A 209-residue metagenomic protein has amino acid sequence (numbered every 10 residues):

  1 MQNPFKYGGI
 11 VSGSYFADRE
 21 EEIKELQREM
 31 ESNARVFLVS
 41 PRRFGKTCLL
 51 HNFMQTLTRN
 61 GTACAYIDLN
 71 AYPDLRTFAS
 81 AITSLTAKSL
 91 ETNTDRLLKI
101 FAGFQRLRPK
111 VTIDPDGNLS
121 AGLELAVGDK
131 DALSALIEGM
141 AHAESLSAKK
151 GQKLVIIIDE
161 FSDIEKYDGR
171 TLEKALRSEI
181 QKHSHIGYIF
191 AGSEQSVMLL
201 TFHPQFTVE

Functional and structural regions predicted by a protein language model:
M1-V36: A short, basic N-terminal segment
Q2, T201-F206: Short, flexible, mixed-charge acidic loops at enzyme active sites
I23, L75, A79, L172-E173: Amphipathic alpha-helical segments in well-structured domains
R28, N52-Q55, R59, S178 (+1 more regions): Short, well-ordered alpha-helices that flank and scaffold nucleotide-derived cofactor binding pockets
A34-R35, P41-F44, C48-V155, I186: P-loop NTPase nucleotide-binding core
Q55, T83-S84, L172-A175, Q205-V208: Glycine-rich, phosphate-binding/catalytic loops in enzymes
D74-T77, V197-T201: Switch/connector loops and helix/strand junctions flanking conserved nucleotide-binding motifs in nucleotide-processing
E124-Q195, H203-Q205: Conserved Walker B catalytic segment
